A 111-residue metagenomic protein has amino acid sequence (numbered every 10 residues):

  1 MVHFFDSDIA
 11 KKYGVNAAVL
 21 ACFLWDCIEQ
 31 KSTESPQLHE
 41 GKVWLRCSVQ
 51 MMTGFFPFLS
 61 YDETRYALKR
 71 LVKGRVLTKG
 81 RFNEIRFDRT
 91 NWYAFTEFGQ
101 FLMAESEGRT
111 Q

Functional and structural regions predicted by a protein language model:
M1-G54, E97-Q100: Short recognition helix of helix-turn-helix/winged-helix DNA-binding domains
F5, Y61, N83, F87 (+2 more regions): Intrinsic disorder/low-complexity signal
G14-V15, K79, A104-G108: Long, compositionally biased, intrinsically disordered segments
I28-N91: Winged helix-turn-helix DNA-binding recognition segment
K69, T96-Q111: Charged low-complexity intrinsically disordered patches
